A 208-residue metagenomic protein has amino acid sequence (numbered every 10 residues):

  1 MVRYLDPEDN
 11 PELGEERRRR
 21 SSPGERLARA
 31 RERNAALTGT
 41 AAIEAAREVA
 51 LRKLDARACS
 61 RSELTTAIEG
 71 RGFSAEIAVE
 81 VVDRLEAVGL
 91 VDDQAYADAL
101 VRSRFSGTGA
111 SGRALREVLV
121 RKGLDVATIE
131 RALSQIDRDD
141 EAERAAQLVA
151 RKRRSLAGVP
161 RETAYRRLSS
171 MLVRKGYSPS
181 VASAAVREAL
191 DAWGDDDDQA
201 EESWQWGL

Functional and structural regions predicted by a protein language model:
M1-L208: An alpha-helical, amphipathic repeat domain used for nucleic-acid recognition, typified by the mTERF helical solenoid
